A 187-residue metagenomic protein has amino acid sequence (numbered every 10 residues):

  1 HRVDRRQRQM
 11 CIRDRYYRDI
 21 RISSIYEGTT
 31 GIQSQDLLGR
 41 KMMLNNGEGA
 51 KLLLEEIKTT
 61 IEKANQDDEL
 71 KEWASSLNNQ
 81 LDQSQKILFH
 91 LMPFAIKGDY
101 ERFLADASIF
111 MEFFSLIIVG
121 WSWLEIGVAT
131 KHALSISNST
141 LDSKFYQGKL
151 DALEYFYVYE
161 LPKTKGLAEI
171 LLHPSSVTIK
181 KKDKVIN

Functional and structural regions predicted by a protein language model:
H1-I12: Single conserved hydrophobic/aromatic residue that forms the stacking wall/gate of nucleotide- or nucleobase-binding
Q7, E27-T30, V119: Short glycine-rich loop/turn motifs that provide flexible caps or phosphate-binding loops at active sites
R13-S34, L38-A50: Catalytic phosphate/nucleotide-handling subdomain of diverse soluble enzymes
K41-N45, E56-N187: C-terminal amphipathic alpha-helical interaction region
